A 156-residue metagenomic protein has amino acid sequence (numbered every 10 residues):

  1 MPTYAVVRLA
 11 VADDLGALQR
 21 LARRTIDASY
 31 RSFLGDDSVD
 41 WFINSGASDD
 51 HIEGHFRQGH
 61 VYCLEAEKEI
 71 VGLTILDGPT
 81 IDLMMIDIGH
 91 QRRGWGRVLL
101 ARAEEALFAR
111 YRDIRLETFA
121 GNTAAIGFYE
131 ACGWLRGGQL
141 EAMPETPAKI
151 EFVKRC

Functional and structural regions predicted by a protein language model:
M1-G16, K154-C156: Conserved N-terminal entry element of GNAT/NAT acetyltransferase domains
I26-D50: Conserved GNAT-fold acetyl-CoA-binding loop/helix
Q58-G72: Conserved beta-hairpin
I81-R92, F119: A short, internal acetyl-CoA/4′-phosphopantetheine-binding micro-motif in the GNAT/acyltransferase core
H90, G94-R102: Conserved acetyl-CoA pyrophosphate-binding loop and the N-cap/start of the following alpha-helix in GNAT-like
L107-T118: Conserved GNAT acetyl-CoA-binding A-motif
L116-I126, A142-A148: Conserved beta-strand-loop-alpha-helix junction that forms the acyl-donor binding cleft
Y129, W134: Conserved active-site tyrosine of GNAT-family acetyltransferases
